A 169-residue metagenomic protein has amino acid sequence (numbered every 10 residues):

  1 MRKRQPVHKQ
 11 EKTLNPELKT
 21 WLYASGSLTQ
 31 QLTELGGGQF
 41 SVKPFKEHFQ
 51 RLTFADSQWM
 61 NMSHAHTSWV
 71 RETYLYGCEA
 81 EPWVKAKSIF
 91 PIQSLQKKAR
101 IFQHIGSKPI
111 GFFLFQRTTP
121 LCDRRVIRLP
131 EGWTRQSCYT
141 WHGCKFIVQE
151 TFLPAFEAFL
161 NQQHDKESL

Functional and structural regions predicted by a protein language model:
M1-L169: Composition-driven recognition of glycine/serine/threonine/acidic- and proline-rich low-complexity segments and repeats
